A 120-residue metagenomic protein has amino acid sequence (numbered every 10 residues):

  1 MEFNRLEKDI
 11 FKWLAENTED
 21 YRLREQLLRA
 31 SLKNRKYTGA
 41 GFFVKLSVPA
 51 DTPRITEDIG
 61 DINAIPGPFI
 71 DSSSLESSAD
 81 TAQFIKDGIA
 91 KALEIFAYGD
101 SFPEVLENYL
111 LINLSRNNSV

Functional and structural regions predicted by a protein language model:
M1-I65, V105-V120: N-terminal domain-onset segments
D71-V120: Short, compact, well-ordered microdomains
